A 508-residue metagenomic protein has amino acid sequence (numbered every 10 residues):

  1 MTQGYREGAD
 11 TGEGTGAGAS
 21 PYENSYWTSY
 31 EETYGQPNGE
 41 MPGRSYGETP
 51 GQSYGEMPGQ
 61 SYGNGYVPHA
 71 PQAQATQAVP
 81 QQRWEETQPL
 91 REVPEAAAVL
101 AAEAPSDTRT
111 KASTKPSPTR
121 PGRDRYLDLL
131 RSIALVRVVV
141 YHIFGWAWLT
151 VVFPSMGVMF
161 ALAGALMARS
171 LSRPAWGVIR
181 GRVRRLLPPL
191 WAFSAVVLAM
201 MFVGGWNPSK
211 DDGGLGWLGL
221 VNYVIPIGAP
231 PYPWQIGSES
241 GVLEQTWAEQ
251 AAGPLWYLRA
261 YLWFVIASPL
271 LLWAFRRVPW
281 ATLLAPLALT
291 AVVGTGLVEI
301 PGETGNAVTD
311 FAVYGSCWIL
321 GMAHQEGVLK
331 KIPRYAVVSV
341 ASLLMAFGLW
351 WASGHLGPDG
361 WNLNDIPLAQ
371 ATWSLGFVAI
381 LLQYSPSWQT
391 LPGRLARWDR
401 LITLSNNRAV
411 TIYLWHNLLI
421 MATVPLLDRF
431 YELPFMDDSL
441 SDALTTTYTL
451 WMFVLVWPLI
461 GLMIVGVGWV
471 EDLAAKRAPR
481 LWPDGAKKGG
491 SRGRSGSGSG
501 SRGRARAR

Functional and structural regions predicted by a protein language model:
M1-S113, K488-R508: Acidic/Ser-Thr/Pro-Gly-rich, low-complexity N-terminal segments of Actinobacterial cell-envelope proteins
T2-G4, E86, L100-E103, R109-R508: Alpha-helical transmembrane segments and their immediate juxtamembrane cytosolic regions
